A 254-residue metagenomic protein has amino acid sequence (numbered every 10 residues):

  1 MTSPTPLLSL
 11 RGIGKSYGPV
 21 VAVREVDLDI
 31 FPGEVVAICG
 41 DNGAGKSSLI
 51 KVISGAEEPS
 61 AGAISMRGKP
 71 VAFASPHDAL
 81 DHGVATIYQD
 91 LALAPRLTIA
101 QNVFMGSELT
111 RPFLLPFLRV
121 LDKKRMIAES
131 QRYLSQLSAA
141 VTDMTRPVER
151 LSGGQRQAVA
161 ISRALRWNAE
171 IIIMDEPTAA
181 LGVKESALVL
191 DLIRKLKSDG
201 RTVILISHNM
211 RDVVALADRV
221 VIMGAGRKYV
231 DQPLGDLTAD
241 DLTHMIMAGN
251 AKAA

Functional and structural regions predicted by a protein language model:
T2-A254: Glycine-rich phosphate-binding loops of nucleotide-dependent enzymes
